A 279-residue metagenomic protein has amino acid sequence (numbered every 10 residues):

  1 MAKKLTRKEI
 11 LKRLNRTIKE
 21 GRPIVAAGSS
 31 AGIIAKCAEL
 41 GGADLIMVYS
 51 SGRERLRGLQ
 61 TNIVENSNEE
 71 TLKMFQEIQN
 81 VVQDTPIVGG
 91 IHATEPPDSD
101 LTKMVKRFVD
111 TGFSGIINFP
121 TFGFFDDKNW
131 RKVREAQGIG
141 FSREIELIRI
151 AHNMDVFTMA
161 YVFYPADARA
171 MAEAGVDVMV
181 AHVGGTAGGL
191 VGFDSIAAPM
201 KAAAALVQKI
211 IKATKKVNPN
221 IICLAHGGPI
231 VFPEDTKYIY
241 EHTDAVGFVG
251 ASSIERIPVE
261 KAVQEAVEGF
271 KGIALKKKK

Functional and structural regions predicted by a protein language model:
A2-V64, I78, E95, G250 (+1 more regions): N-terminal capping/small domains of soluble enzymes
K3-L14, G58-G89, T111, K132-F163 (+3 more regions): Alpha-helix-loop-beta-strand connector modules within alpha/beta enzyme cores
I24-S29, I46-V48, I87-I91, I116-N118 (+4 more regions): Hydrophobic faces of well-ordered beta-strands that scaffold small-molecule active sites in alpha/beta enzyme cores
S30-G32, S51, G90-T94, T121-G123 (+5 more regions): Active-site beta-loop-alpha junctions enriched in small/polar residues
A31-G41, P96-R107, Y164-G175, G228-A245: Catalytic cores of alpha/beta
L45-R57, D110-D126, V178-F193, H242-A266: Glycine-rich phosphate-binding active-site loops on the catalytic face of alpha/beta enzymes
T121-I145, A166-I196: Histidine/lysine/aspartate-rich catalytic loop segments that bind and position anionic ligands
